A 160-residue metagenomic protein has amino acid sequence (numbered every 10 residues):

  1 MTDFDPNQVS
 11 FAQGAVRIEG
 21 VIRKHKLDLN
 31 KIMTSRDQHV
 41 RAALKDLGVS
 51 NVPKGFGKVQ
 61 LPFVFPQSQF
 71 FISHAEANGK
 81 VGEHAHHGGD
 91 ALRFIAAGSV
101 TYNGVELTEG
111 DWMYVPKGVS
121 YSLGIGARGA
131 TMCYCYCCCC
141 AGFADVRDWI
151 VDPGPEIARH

Functional and structural regions predicted by a protein language model:
M1-A15, S122, G126-H160: Double-stranded beta-helix
M1-Q67, A158-H160: A short, N-terminal "cap"/entry segment at the start of jelly-roll beta-barrel domains of the cupin/DSBH fold
V52-H86, E106-E109, K117-S120, P153: Conserved short histidine dyad/triad with adjacent acidic residue
S68, D90, A130: Change "...and in nucleic-acid phosphodiester-cleaving endonucleases..." to "...and in nucleic-acid processing enzymes
F70-I72, I95, M132: Hydrophobic residues on conserved beta-strands that form the core of alpha/beta folds
A77, H87-T101: Glycine- and acidic-residue-biased ligand/ion/polar-headgroup-sensing regions
V81-H84, Y102-G104, Y114-V115, Y121-Y134: Short beta-strand His + acidic residue motifs that chelate non-heme Fe in jelly-roll/DSBH and cupin folds
A96, P116-K117: Short His-Asn-centered micro-motif
